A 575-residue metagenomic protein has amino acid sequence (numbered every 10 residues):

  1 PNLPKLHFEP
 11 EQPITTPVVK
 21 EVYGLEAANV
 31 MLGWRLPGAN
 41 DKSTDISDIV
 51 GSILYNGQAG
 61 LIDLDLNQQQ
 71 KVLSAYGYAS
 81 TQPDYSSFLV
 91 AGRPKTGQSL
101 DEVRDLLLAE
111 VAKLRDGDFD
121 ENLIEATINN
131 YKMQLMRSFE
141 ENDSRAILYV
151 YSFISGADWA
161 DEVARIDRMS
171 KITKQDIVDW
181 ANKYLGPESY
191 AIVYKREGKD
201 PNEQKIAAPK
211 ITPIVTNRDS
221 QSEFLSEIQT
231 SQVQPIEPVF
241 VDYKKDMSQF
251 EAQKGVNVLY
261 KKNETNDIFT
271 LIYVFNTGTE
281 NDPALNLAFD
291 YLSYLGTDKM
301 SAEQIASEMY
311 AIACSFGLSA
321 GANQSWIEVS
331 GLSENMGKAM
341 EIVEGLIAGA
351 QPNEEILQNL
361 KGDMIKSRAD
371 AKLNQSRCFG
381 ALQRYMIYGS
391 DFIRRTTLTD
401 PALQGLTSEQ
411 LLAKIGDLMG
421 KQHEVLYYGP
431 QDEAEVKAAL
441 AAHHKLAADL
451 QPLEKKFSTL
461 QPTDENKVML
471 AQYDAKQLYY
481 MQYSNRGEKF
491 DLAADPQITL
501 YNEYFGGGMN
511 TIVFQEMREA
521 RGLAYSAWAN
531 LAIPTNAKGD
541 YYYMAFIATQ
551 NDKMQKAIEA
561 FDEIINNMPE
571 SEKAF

Functional and structural regions predicted by a protein language model:
P1-D65, G77, R104, V193-E308 (+5 more regions): His/Glu-rich zincin catalytic helix
A27-G38, D63-S170, A191-K195, E203-K205 (+7 more regions): M16 family metallopeptidases and their MPP-like homologs
L73-A75, K174, K183, M247-E251: Proteostasis/folding factors centered on peptidyl-prolyl cis-trans isomerases
I172-N182, S408, A442: Charged, well-ordered internal alpha-helical segments
I172-Q175, G349-Q358, L406: Peptidyl-prolyl cis-trans isomerase
D176-K195: Bilobed periplasmic-binding protein-like "clamshell/Venus-flytrap" ligand-binding domains
L403-L406, L411: Alpha-helical scaffold elements lining the catalytic groove of polysaccharide deacetylases
